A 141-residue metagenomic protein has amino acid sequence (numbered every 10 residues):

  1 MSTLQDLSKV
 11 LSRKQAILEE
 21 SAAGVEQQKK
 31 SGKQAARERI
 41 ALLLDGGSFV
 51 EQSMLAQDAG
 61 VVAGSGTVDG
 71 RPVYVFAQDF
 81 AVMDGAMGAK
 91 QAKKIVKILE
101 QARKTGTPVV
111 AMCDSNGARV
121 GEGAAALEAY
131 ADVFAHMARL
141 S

Functional and structural regions predicted by a protein language model:
M1-S141: Terminal-region recognition feature
